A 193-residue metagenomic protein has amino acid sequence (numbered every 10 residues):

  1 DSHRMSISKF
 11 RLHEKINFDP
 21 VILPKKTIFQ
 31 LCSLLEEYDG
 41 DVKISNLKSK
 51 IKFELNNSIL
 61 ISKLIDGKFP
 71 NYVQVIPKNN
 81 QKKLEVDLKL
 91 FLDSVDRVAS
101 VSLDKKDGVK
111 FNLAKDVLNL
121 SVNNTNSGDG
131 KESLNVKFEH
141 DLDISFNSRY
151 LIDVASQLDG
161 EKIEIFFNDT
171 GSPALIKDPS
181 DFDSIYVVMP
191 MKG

Functional and structural regions predicted by a protein language model:
D1-I7, E14-I65, N80-G193: DNA polymerase processivity clamps
N71-Y72: Specificity-determining recognition surfaces
V75-K78: Short hinge/gating elements
